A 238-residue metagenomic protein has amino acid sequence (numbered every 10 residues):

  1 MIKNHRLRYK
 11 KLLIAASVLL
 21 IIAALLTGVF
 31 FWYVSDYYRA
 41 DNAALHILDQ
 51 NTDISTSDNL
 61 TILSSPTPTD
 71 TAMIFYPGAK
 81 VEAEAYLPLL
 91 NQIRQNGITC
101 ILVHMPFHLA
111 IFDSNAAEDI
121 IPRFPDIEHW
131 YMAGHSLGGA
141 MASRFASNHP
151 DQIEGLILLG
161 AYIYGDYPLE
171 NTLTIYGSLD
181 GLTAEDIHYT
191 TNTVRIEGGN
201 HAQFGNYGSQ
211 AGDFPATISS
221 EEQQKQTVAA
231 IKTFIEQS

Functional and structural regions predicted by a protein language model:
I2-A24: N-terminal Sec-pathway targeting helices
D70-G78: Short beta-strand element of the alpha/beta-hydrolase
P77-V81, S178: Active-site glycine-rich loops that stabilize anionic/oxyanionic intermediates across multiple enzyme folds
A85, P106-I127, Y131: Alpha/beta-hydrolase active-site loop
L90-A110: Conserved alpha/beta-hydrolase
G134-A142: Gly/Ala-rich beta-loop-alpha elbow adjacent to hydrolase catalytic centers
T174-Y176: Short beta-strand/loop motif that positions the catalytic acidic residue of the alpha/beta-hydrolase fold
T183-S238: C-terminal catalytic-base region of ester-bond hydrolases, centering on the histidine of the charge-relay
